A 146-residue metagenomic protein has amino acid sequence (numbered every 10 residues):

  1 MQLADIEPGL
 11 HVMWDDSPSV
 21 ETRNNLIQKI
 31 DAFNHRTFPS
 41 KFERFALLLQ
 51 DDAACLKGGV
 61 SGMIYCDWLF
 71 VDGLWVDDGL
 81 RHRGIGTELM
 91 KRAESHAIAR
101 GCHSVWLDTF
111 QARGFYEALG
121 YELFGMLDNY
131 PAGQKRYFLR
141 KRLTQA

Functional and structural regions predicted by a protein language model:
M1-S17, Q145-A146: Conserved N-terminal entry element of GNAT/NAT acetyltransferase domains
Q2-A4, D128-N129, G133-A146: Terminal substrate-recognition subdomain of acyl/acetyltransferases
H11-E21, I27-P39: Helix-loop element at the rim of GNAT/NAT acetyltransferase active sites that forms part of the acceptor-substrate
S40, D51-D52, G58-L69, L74: A conserved beta-strand-loop-helix scaffold within acyl/acetyltransferase catalytic domains
M63-D72, R81, P131-R136: A conserved beta-turn-beta hairpin within the catalytic core of GNAT-like acetyltransferases that forms part
L74-R81, Q111: A short, internal acetyl-CoA/4′-phosphopantetheine-binding micro-motif in the GNAT/acyltransferase core
H82-S95, A118: Conserved acetyl-CoA-binding loop-helix of GNAT-fold acetyltransferases
A99, H103, F110-Y137: Conserved active-site alpha-helix within GNAT-family acetyltransferase domains
